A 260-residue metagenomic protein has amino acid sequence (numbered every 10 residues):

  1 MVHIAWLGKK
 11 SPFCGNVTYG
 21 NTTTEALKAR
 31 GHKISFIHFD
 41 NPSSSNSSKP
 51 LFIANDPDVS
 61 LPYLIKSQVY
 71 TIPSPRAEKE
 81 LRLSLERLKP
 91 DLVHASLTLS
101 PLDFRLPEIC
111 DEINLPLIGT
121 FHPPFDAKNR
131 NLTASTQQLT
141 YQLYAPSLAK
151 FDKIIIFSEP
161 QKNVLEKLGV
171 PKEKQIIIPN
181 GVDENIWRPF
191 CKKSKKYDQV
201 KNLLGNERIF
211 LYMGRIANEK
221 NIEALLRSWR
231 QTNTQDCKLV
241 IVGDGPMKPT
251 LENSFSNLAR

Functional and structural regions predicted by a protein language model:
M1-S44, I113-L115, R230: N-terminal subdomain of nucleotide-sugar transferases
A5, Q199-R230, V240: Conserved donor-binding/catalytic core segment of Leloir-type glycosyltransferases
D40, P160, G181: Carbohydrate-associated surface elements
S48-L83, T136: A short, charged, and often flexible helix/loop element on the N-terminal side of the glycosyltransferase catalytic
L92-L115, G119-D126: An aromatic- and histidine-rich active-site surface loop
P116-I118, D126-K150, K192: Nucleotide-sugar donor phosphate/pyrophosphate-binding loop at the beta->alpha transition of glycosyltransferases
R188-L204: A short helix/loop element that forms part of the nucleotide-sugar donor recognition site in Leloir-type
P249-R260: Nucleotide-activated donor-binding/catalytic signature segment of Leloir-type glycosyltransferases, i.e., the conserved
